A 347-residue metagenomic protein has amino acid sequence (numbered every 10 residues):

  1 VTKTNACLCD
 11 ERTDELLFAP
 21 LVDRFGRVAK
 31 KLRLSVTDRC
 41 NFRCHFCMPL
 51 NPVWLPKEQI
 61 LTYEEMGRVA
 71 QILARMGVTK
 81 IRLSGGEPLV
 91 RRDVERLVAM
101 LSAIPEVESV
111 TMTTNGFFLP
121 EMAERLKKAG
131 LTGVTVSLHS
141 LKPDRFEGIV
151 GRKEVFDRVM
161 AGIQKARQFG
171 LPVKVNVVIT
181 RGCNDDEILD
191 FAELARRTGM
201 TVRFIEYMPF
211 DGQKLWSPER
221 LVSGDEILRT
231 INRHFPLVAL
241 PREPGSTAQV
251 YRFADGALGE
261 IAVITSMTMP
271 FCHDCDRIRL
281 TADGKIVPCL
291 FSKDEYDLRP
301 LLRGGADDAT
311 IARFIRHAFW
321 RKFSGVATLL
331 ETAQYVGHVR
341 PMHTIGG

Functional and structural regions predicted by a protein language model:
V1-R33, R43, R75, A248-E260 (+2 more regions): N-terminal [4Fe-4S]-dependent radical SAM core
C7-C9, C40, C44-C47, C272-C275 (+1 more regions): Disulfide-bonded cysteines in secreted/extracellular proteins and peptides
R24, E58-L61, G86, T111 (+4 more regions): Pocket-edge positions in alpha/beta enzyme catalytic cores
F25-E64: Canonical Radical SAM [4Fe-4S] cluster-binding loop centered on the CxxxCxxC motif and its immediate flanking residues
F42, P143-D144, P270, Y296: Glycine-centered loop/turn positions within well-structured domains that cap or flank conserved ligand/cofactor-binding
Y63-L83, V90-I205: Radical SAM/AdoMet-radical enzyme domain recognition
D144, R152-A262, S266, P300-L302: Radical SAM enzyme [4Fe-4S]-AdoMet core and its adjacent flexible, acidic and glycine-rich loops/tails across
P270-R277, T281-G347: Flexible mid-to-C-terminal extensions adjoining Fe-S/redox cofactors in radical SAM and related proteins
